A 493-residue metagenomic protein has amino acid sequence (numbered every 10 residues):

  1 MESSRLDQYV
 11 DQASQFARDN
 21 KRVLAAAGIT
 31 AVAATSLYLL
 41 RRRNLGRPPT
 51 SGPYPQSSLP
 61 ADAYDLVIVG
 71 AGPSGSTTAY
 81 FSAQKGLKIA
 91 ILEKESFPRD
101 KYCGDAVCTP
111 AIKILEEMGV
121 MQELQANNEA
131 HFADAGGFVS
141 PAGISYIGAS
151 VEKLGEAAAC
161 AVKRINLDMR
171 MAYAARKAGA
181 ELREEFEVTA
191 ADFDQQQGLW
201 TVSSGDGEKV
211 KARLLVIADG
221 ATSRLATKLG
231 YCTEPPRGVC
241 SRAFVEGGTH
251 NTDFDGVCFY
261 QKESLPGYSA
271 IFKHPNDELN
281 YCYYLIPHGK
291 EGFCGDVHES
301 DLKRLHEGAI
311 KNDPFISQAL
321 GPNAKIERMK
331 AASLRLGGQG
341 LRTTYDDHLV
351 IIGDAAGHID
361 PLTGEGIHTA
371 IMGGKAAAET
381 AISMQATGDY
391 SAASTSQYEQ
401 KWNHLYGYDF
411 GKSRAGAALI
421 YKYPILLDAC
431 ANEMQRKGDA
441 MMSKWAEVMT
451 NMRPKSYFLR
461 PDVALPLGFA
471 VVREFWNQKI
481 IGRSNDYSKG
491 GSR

Functional and structural regions predicted by a protein language model:
E2-L66, F81-L87, K489-G490: Extreme N-terminal leader/targeting segments of oxidoreductases
A27, I144-K163, L199-S203, L279-K290: Helix-loop-beta segment of a Rossmann-like dinucleotide-binding subdomain
P60, Y173-L320, G340: Predominantly flavin-linked oxidoreductase catalytic cores and closely associated redox partners
V67-A71, T78-C103: Glycine-rich FAD pyrophosphate-binding loop
G70, A218-D219, I352: Short, well-ordered coil/turn residues at beta-beta hairpins and beta-strand->alpha-helix junctions within
I112-M169: A conserved beta-strand/loop capping segment in the N-terminal third of enzymes that catalyze redox or closely related
D296-T380, A386: FAD/FMN-dependent oxidoreductases across multiple families
I382-R493: C-terminal helical "tail/cap" subdomain of flavin- and related membrane-associated enzymes
